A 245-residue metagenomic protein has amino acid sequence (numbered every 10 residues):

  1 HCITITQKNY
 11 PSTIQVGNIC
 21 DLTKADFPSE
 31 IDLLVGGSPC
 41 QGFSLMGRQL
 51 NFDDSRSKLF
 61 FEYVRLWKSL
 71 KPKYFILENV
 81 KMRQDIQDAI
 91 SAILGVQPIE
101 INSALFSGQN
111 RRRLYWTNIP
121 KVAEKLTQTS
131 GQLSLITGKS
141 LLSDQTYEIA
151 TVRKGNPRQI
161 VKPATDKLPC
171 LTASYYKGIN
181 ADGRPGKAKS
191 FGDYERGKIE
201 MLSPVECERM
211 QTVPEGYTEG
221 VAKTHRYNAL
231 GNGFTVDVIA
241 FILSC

Functional and structural regions predicted by a protein language model:
H1-C245: Conserved active-site and SAM-binding loop architecture of S-adenosyl-L-methionine-dependent nucleic-acid
